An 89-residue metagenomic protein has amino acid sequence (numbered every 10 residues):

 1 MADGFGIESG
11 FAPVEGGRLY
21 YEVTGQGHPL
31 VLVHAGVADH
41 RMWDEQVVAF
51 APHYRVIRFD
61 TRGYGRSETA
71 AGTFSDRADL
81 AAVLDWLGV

Functional and structural regions predicted by a protein language model:
M1-L30, P52-R55, V89: Alpha/beta-hydrolase fold catalytic core
E15-G16, A38-M42, S75: Short, conserved clusters of charged catalytic residues that mark active-site and nucleotide-handling motifs
Q26-G27, A35-A38: Active-site glycine-rich loops that stabilize anionic/oxyanionic intermediates across multiple enzyme folds
L32-A35, R58: Structural cue for short, hydrophobic secondary-structure segments
V37, D44, A81: Conserved catalytic core of two-component sensor histidine kinases
R41-I57: Short amphipathic alpha-helix adjacent to the substrate-entry channel of hydrolases
V48, I57-V89: Active-site loop/oxyanion-hole signature of alpha/beta-hydrolase fold enzymes
